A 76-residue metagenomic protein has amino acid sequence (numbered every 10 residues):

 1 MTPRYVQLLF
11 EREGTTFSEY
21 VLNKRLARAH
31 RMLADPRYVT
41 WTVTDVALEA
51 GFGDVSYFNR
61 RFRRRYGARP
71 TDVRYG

Functional and structural regions predicted by a protein language model:
M1-F17, Y38-E49: DNA-binding recognition helix and immediately preceding turn/loop of helix-turn-helix/winged-helix domains
V6, A29, F58: Short hydrophobic/aromatic patches on the structural cores and recognition surfaces of FHA
E13-R28, M32-L33, R61, R65-G76: Alpha-helical DNA-contacting segments of helix-turn-helix folds
P36-Y75: Sequence-specific DNA-binding recognition helix
